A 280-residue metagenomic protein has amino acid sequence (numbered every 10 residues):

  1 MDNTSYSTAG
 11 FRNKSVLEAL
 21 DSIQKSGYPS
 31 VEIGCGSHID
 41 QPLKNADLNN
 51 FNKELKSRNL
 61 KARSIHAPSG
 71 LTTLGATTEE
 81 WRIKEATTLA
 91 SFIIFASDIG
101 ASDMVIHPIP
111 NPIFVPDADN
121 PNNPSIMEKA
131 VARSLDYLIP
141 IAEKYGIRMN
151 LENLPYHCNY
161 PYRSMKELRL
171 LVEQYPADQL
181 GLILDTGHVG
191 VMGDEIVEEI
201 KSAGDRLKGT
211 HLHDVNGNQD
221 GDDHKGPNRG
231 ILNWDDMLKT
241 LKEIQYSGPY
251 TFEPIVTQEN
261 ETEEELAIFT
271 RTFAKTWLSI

Functional and structural regions predicted by a protein language model:
M1-T8, R12-G27, A90, G100-S102 (+3 more regions): Histidine-acidic metal/acid-base catalytic patches
G10-R12, C35-S37, P68-L71, P110-P112 (+4 more regions): Active-site-proximal loop/turn and secondary-structure-junction residues that shape catalytic pockets, frequently
S15-E18, S57, L74-G181, D235: Active-site acidic/histidine proton-transfer and metal-coordination neighborhood in alpha/beta enzyme cores
V31-E32, R63-I65, M104, M149 (+2 more regions): Hydrophobic residues within beta-strands of alpha/beta enzymes
I33-K56, N111-F114: Glycine-rich, proline-tolerant flexible connector loops at the mouths of alpha/beta enzymes
S37, G75-I83, G187, N228: The substrate-binding groove and active-site-proximal loops of carbohydrate-active enzymes, especially glycoside
P42-L48, T77, R82, E261-T262: Metal-dependent catalytic neighborhoods of phosphoester/phosphodiester hydrolases
D47-N59, S134-I141, E199, D236-T240: Catalytic-core regions built around general acid/base machinery
